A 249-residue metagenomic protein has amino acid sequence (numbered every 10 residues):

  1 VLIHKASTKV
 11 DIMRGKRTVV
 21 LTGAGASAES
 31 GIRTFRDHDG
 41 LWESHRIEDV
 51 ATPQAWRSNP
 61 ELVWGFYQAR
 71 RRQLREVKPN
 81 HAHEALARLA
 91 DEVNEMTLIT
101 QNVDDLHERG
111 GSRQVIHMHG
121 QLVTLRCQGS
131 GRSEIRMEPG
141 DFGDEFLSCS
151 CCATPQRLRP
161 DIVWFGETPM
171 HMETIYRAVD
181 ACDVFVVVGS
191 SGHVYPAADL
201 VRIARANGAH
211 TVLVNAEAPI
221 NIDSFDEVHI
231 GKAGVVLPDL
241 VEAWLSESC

Functional and structural regions predicted by a protein language model:
L2-C249: Conserved catalytic core of sirtuin-type NAD+-dependent deacylases
